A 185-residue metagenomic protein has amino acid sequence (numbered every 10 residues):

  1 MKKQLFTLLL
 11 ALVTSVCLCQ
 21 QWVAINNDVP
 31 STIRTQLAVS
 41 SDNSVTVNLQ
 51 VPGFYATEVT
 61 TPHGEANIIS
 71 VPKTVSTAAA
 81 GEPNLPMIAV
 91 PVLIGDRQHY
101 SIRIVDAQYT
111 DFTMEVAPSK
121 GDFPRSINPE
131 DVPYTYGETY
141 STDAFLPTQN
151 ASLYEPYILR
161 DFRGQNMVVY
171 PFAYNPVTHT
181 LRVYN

Functional and structural regions predicted by a protein language model:
M1-Q4, Q20: Positively charged n-region of N-terminal signal peptides that target proteins for export
Q4-T7, G164-Q165: Functionally constrained cores in energy, signaling, and assembly domains
T7-C17: Bacterial N-terminal signal peptides
C19-N185: Extracellular pro-sequences of secreted precursors
